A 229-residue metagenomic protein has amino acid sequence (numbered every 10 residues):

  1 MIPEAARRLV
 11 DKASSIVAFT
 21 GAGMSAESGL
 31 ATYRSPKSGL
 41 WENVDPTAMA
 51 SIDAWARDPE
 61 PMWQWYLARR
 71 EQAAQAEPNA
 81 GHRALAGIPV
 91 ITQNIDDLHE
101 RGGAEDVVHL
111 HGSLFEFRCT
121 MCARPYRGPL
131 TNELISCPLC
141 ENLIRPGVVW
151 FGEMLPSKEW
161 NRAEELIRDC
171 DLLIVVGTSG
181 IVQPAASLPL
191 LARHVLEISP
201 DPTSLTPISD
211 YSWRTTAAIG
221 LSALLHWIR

Functional and structural regions predicted by a protein language model:
M1-R229: Conserved catalytic core of sirtuin-type NAD+-dependent deacylases
